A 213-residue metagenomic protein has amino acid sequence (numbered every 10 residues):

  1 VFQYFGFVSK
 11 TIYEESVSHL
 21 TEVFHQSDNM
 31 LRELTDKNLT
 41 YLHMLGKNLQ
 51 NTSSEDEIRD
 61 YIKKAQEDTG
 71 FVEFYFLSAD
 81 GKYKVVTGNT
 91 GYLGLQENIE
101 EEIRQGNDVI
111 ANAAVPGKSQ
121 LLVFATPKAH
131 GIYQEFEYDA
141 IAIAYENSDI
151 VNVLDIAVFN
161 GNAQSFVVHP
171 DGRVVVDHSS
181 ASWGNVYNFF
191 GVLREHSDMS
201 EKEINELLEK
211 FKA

Functional and structural regions predicted by a protein language model:
V1-D56, D68-V72, P170: Juxtamembrane extracytoplasmic/periplasmic/luminal helical "stalk" adjacent to the first N-terminal
V1-V8, A111, V115-G117, S165-V168: Short intrinsically disordered, low-complexity coil segments enriched in acidic
T21, L39, H43, R59-I62 (+2 more regions): Extracytoplasmic/secreted envelope proteins and their assembly/folding machinery, especially bacterial periplasmic
H25, N29, K47, D60-K63 (+2 more regions): Surface-exposed alpha-helical segments enriched in charged/polar residues
E55-G70, A140-E203: Solvent-exposed, extracytoplasmic
R59, V86-P116, S182-A213: Extracytoplasmic/periplasmic sensor domains and loops in membrane signaling proteins
D68, F74, D80-A157, Q164: Extracytoplasmic/periplasmic ligand-binding sensor regions of membrane-associated signaling proteins
A79-D80, P170: Short, ordered coil/turn segments that flank beta-strands lining enzyme active or ligand-binding pockets
